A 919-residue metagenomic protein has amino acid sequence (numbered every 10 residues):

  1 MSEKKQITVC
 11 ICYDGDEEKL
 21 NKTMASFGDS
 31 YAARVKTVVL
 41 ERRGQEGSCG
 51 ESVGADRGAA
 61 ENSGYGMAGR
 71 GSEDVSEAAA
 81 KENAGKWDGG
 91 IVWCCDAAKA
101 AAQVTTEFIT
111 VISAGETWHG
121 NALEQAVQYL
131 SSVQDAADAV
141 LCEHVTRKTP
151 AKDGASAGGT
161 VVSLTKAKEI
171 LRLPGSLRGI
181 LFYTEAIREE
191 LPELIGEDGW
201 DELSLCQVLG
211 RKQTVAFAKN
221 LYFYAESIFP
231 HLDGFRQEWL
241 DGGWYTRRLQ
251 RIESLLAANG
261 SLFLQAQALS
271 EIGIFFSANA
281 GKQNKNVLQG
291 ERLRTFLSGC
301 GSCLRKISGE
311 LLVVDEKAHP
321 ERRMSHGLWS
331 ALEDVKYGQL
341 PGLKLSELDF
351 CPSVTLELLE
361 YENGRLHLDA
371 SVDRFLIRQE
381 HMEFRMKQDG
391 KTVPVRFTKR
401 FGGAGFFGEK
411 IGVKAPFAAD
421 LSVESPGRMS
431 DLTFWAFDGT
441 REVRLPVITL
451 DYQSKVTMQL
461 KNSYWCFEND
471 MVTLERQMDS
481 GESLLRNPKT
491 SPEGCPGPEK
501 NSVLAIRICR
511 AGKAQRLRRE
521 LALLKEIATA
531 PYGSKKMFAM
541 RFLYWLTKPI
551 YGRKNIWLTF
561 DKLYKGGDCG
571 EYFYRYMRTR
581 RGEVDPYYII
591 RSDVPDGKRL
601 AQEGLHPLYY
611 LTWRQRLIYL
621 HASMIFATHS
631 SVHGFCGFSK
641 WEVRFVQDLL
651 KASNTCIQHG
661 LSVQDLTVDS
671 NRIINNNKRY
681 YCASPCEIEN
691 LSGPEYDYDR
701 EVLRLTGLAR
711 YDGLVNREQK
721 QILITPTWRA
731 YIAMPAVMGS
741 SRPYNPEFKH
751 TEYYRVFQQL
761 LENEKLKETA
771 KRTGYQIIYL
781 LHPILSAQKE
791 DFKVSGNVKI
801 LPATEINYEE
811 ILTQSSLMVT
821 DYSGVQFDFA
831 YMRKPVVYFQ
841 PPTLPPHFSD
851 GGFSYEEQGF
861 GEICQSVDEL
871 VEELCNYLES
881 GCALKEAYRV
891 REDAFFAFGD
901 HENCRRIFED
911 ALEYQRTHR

Functional and structural regions predicted by a protein language model:
T23-R34: Short, acidic, metal-binding catalytic loop of nucleotide-sugar glycosyltransferases
T106-T117: Short beta-strand-to-loop acidic/aromatic patch adjacent to the donor-nucleotide binding site
T117, N121-S156: Conserved donor NDP-sugar-binding/catalytic core segment of glycosyltransferases
W118, V395, G403-F407, T433-F437 (+1 more regions): Active-site and donor-binding regions of nucleotide-sugar-utilizing enzymes
A186-E189, G196-S227: A short, conserved alpha-helix in the catalytic core of glycosyltransferases
A278-V287, T295-I556, E583: Basic, ligand-binding patches in group-transfer machinery, especially extracytoplasmic/periplasmic segments
G567-Y574, A709-D791, C864: Conserved catalytic-core segment of nucleotide-activated headgroup transferases in glycan assembly
Y698-D699, D791-S795, G824-F896: Catalytic binding pocket for nucleotide-activated donors in carbohydrate/polymer assembly enzymes
